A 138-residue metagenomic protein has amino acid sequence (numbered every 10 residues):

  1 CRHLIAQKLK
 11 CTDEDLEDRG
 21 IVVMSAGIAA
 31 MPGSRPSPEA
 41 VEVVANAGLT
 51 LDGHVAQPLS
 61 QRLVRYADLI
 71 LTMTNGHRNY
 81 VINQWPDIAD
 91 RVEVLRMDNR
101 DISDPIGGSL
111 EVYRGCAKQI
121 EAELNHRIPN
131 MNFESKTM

Functional and structural regions predicted by a protein language model:
C1-R65, P129-T137: Conserved active-site segments centered on acidic
S25-I28, A56, Q61, I70 (+3 more regions): Generic secondary-structure boundary/loop-capping signal
L69, N75-M138: Phosphate-binding/catalytic loops
